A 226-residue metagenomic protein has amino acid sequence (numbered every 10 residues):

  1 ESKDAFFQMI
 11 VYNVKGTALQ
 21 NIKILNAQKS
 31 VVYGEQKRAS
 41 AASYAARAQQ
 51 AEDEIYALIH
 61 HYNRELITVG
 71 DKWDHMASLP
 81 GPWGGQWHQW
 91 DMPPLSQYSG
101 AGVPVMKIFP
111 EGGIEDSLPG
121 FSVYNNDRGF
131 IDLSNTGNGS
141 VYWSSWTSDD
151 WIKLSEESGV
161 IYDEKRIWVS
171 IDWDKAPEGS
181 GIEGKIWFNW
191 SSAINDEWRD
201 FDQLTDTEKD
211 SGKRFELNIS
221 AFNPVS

Functional and structural regions predicted by a protein language model:
E1-N135: Catalytic domains of carbohydrate-active enzymes that cleave complex glycans
N126, E164, G179-E183: Extracellular Ig-like/FN3 beta-sandwich strand-entry sites
R128, S140-Y142, E183: Exposed beta-strand and adjacent loop surfaces of beta-rich binding modules that mediate intermolecular recognition
I131, V169, P177-D206: A short beta-strand micro-motif common to beta-rich folds, especially ectodomain repeats
T136-W168: Surface-exposed binding patches on compact interaction domains or structured appendages
E197-N223: C-terminal edge beta-strand
